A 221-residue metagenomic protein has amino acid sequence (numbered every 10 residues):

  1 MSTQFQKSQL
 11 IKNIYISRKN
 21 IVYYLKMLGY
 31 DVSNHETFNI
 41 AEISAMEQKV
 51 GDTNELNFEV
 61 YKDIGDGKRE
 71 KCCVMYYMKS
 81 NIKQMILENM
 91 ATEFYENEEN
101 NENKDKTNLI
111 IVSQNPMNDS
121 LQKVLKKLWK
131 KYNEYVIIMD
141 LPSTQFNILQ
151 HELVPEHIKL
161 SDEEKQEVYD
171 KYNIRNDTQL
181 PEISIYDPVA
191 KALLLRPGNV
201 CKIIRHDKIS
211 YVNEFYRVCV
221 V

Functional and structural regions predicted by a protein language model:
M1-K106, D119-K131, T144-N147: Helix-rich terminal scaffold detector
L125-V168: Extended boundary segments
R175-D187: Short, structured beta-strand/loop micro-motifs enriched in basic residues and often containing a Trp
R205-H206: Short, surface-exposed secondary-structure boundary micro-motifs
Y211-V221: Short, compositionally biased
